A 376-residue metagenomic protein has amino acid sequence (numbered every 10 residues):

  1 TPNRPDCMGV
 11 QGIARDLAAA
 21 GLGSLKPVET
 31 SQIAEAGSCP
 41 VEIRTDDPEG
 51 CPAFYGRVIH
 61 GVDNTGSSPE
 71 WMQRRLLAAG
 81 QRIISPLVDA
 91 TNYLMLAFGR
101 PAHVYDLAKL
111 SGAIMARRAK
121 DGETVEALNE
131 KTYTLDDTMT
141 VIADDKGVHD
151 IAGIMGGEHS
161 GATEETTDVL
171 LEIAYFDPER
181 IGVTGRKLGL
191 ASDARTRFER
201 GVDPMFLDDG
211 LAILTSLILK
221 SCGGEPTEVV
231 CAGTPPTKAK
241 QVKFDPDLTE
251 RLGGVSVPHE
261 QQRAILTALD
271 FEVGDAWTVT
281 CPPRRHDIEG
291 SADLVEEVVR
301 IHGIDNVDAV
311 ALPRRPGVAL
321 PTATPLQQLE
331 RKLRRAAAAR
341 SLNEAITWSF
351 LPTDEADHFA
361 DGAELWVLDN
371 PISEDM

Functional and structural regions predicted by a protein language model:
T1-W71, R75: Extended, domain-scale alpha-helical bundle/helix-rich regions
P2-L22, G80-V104, K146-T166, F206-L207 (+3 more regions): Conserved phosphate/anionic-ligand binding catalytic regions in large, soluble enzymes, centered on
N3, M139-Q241: Mobile "lid/hinge" segments at catalytic clefts and subdomain interfaces of large enzymes
G12, V242-M376: Extended, well-folded interaction surfaces typified by the phenylalanyl-tRNA synthetase beta subunit core
L17-D46, C222-T249, V255-S256, L294: Terminal amphipathic helices with adjacent charged low-complexity linkers/tails
S24-I33, I83-V88, I218-A232, G274 (+2 more regions): Flexible, glycine/charged-enriched surface loops at secondary-structure junctions
T30-C39, A90-A97, S111, T227-K243 (+3 more regions): A glycine-rich phosphate-binding loop feature that marks nucleotide/adenosyl-phosphate handling sites
Q73-R74, T91-H159: Conserved mixed alpha/beta core segments that line enzyme active sites in large multi-domain catalysts
